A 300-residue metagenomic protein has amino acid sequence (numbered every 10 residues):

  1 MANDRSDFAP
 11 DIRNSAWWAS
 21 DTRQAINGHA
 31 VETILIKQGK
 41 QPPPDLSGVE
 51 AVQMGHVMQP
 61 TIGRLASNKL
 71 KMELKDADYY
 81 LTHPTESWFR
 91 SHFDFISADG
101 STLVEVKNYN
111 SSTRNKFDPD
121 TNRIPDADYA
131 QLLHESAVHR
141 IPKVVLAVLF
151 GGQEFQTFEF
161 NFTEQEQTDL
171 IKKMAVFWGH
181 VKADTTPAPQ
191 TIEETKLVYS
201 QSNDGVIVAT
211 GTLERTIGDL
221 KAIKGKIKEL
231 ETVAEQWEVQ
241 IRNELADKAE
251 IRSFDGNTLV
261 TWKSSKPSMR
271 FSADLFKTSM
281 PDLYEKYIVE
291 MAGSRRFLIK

Functional and structural regions predicted by a protein language model:
M1-P60, K248-K300: Charged, glycine-rich intrinsically disordered N-terminal tails and low-complexity linkers that flank
P42, I141-V144, L230: Short helix-capping/linker segments at secondary-structure and domain boundaries
V52, N68-W178, K182: Nucleic-acid nuclease catalytic cores
M54-I62, E166, E229, V233: Short amphipathic alpha-helical segments
T61, A130-H134, V138, G218 (+1 more regions): Short amphipathic alpha-helical face segments that pack within enzyme cores and frequently flank/anchor catalytic
F162-Q201, S264-K266, R270-K300: Short, positively charged
D184-G256: Contiguous, amphipathic alpha-helical segments that mediate oligomerization or scaffolding in large protein assemblies
